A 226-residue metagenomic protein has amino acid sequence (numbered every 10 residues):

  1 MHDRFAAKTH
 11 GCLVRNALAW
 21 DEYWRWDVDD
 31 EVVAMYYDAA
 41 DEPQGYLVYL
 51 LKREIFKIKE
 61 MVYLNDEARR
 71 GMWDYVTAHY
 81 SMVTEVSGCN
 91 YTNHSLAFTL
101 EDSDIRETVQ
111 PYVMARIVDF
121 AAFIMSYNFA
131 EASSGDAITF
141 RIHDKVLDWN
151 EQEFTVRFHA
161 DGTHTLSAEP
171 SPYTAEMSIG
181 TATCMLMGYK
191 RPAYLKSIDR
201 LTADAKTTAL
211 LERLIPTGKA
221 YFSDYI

Functional and structural regions predicted by a protein language model:
M1-I226: Intrinsically disordered, low-complexity, positively biased terminal segments
